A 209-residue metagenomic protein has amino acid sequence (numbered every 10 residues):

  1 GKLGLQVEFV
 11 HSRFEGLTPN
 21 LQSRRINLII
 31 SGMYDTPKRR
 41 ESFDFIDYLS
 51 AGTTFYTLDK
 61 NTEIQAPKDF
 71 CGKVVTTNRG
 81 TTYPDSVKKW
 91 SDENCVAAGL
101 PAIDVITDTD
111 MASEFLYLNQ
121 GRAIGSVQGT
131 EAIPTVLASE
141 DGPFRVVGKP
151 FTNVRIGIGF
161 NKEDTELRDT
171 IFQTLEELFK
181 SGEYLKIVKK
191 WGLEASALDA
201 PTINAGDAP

Functional and structural regions predicted by a protein language model:
G1-K2, M33-Y34, G52-D110, T130-P134: Bilobed "Venus flytrap"/periplasmic-binding protein-like clamshell domains and structurally analogous long
G1-L3, N61, K68-T82, P134 (+1 more regions): Extended ligand-binding regions for polar small-molecule ligands
G4-Q6, Q22-S31, V74, D110 (+2 more regions): Alpha-to-beta junction loops
Q6-D69: Acidic, polar ligand-binding/catalytic clefts
E8-P19, T62-E63, A102-L116, T152-V154: Short helix-initiation/N-cap motifs at beta->coil->alpha
G16, G32-E41, S86-W90, Y117-T152: A ligand-binding cleft/hinge motif common to bilobed small-molecule-binding domains
L49-T57, A138-E176, E194-P209: Periplasmic-binding protein-like
T82-V105, V146, E176-P209: Ligand-binding clefts/hinges and TM-proximal coupling segments of bilobed small-molecule sensing domains
